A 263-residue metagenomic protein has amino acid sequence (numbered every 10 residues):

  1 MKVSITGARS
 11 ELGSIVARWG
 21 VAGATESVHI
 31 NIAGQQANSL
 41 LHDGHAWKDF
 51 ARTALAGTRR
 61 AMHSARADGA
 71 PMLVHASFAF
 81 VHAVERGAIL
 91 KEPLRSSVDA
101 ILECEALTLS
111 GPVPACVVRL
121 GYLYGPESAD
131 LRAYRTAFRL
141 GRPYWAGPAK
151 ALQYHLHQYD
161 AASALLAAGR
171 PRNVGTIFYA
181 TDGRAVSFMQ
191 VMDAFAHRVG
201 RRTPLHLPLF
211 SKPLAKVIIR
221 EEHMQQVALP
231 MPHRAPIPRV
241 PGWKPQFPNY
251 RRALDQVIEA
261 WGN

Functional and structural regions predicted by a protein language model:
M1-V21: N-terminal Rossmann NAD(P)H-binding glycine-rich loop of SDR-like oxidoreductase domains
E11, I15-V16, A164-E221, D255 (+1 more regions): Mid/C-terminal beta-alpha module of Rossmann-like enzyme folds, strongest in SDR-family dehydrogenases/epimerases
A22-R60, S64, D68: NAD(P)H-binding glycine-rich loop region in Rossmannoid oxidoreductase-like domains and their noncatalytic homologs
A56-S96: Conserved Rossmann-fold NAD(P)-dependent oxidoreductase catalytic core, especially the SDR/UDP-sugar
S77, E105-P126: Conserved beta-loop-beta element that borders a ligand/cofactor-binding pocket
L102, V113, L123-Y134, Y159 (+2 more regions): Glycine/proline-rich active-site loop of Rossmann-fold NAD(P)-dependent oxidoreductases
A133-L156: A conserved pocket-lining segment of Rossmann-fold NAD(P)-dependent short-chain dehydrogenase/reductase
V186, H223-N263: C-terminal amphipathic/interface module of NAD(P)-dependent oxidoreductases and related NAD-binding regulators
